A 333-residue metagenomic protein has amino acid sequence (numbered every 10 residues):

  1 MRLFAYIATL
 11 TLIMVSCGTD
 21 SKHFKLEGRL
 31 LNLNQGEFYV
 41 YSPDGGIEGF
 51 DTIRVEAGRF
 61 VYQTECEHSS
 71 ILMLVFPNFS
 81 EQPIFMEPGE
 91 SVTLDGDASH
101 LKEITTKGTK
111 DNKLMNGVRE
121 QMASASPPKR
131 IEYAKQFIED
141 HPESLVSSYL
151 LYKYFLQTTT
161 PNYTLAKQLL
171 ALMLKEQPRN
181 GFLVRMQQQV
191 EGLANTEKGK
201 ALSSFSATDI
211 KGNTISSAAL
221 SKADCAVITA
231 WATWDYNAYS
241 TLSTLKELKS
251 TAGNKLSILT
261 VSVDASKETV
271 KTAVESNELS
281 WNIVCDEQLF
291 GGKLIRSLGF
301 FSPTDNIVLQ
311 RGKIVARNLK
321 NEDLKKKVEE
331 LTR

Functional and structural regions predicted by a protein language model:
M1-V15: Sec-dependent bacterial lipoprotein signal peptides
C17, P127-K198: N-terminal targeting signals for export/organelle localization
C17-H141: A non-transmembrane, solvent-exposed segment enriched in polar/low-complexity residues
F60, T214, I314-V315: Hydrophobic "anchor" residues
V184-A218, W281, K327-E330: N-terminal "domain-start" segment that seeds a small globular fold
S216-S240, L245, S257: Short active-site neighborhood of thiol/selenol oxidoreductases, capturing the structured segment around
Y239-N277, L289-I295: Structural microenvironment flanking redox-active thiols in thiol-disulfide oxidoreductases
L279, L289-R333: Thiol/disulfide oxidoreductase modules built on the thioredoxin-like
